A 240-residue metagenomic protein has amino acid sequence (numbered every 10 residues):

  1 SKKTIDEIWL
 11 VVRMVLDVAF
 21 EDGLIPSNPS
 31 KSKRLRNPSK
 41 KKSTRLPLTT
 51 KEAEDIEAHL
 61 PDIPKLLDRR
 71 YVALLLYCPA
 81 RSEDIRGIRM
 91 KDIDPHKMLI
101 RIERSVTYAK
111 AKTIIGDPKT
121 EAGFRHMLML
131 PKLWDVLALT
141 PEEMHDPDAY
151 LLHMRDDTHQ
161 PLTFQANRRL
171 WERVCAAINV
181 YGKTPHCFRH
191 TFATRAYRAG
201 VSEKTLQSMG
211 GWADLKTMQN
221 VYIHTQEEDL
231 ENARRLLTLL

Functional and structural regions predicted by a protein language model:
K2, A58-D68, C78, M127 (+3 more regions): Short, basic (Lys/Arg/His-rich) helix/loop patches that form interaction surfaces in the mid-to-C-terminal regions
K2, D6-L10, A19-E21, I25-I88 (+4 more regions): Basic, Lys/Arg- and aromatic-enriched nucleic-acid-binding interface segment
R13-L16, F20, Q226, L230: C-terminal flanking helix
F20-P29, D94-M98, L137-D148: Proline-centered turn/helix-capping motifs that create local helix->coil transitions or kinks
N37-K40, L60, E83, H96-K132 (+2 more regions): Basic, Lys/Arg-rich DNA-contacting stretches centered on the C-terminal catalytic core of tyrosine recombinase systems
S39, P47, V106, G210-L236: Catalytic-site neighborhood detector that most strongly recognizes the C-terminal catalytic loop/helix of tyrosine
R81, R89-D94, S202, A213: Short coil/turn motifs that cap or connect alpha-helices
